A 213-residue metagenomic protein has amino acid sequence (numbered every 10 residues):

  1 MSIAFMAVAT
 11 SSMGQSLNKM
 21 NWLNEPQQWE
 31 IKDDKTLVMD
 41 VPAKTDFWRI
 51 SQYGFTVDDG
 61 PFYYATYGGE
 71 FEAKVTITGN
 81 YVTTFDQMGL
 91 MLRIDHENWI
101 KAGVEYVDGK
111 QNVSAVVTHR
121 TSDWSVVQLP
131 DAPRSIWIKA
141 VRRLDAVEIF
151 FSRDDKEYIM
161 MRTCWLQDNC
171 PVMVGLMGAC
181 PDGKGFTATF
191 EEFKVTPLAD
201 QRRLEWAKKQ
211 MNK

Functional and structural regions predicted by a protein language model:
M1-S16: Bacterial Sec-dependent N-terminal signal peptides
Q15-K213: Extracellular glycan-recognition regions
